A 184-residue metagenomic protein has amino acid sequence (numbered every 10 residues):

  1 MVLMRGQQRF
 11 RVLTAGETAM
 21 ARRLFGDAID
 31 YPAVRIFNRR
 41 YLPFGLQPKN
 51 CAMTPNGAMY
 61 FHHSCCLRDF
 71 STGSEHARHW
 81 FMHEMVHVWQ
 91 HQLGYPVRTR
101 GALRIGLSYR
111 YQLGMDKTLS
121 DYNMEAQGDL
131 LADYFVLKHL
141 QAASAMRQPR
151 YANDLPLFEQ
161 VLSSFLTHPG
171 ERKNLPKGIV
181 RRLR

Functional and structural regions predicted by a protein language model:
M1, T54-H63: Short, charged N-terminal helix-start/capping segments
V2-R5, R11-R23, A28-I29, R35 (+2 more regions): Metalloprotease/metallohydrolase-associated module, dominated by Zn2+-dependent proteases
Q7-Q8, L67: Short histidine/acidic/glycine/proline-rich micro-motifs that form metal- and phosphate-coordinating active-site loops
D27, L46-K49, Y60-M82, T118-S120: Short pre-active-site segment immediately N-terminal to the catalytic Zn-binding motif
R39-P43, M59, C65-L67, V86 (+2 more regions): Short, solvent-exposed loop/turn segments at secondary-structure junctions
Y41-G57: Charged, often glycine-rich, active-site loop that binds/positions anionic groups
L42-G45, L67-D69, A143, N174: Residues in flexible loops and secondary-structure boundaries
H79-H91: Active-site recognition of the HExxH zinc-binding catalytic motif
